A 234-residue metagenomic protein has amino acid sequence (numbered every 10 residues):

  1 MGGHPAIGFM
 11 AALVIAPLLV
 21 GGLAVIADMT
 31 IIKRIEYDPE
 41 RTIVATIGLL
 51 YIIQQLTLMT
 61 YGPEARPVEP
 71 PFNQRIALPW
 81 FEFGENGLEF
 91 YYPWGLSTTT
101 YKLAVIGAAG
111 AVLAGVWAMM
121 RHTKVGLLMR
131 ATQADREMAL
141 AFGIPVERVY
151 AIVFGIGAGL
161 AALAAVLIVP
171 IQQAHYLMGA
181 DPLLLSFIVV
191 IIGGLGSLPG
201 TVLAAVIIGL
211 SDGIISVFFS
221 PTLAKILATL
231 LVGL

Functional and structural regions predicted by a protein language model:
M1-F9, E85-L96, I171: Periplasmic/extracellular loop-to-transmembrane helix junction in inner-membrane transport proteins
G2-A6, E36-Y37, S97-T98, G143 (+1 more regions): Helix-boundary and loop/linker segments of multi-pass membrane transporters
G2-L49, L56, L203-I208, D212: Alpha-helical transmembrane segments within multi-pass membrane transporters and channels
F9-L18, A151-L230: Transmembrane alpha-helical segments in multi-pass inner-membrane proteins
A16-L23, L49-T57, A108-W117, A158-A161 (+3 more regions): Hydrophobic core segments of alpha-helical transmembrane domains in multi-pass membrane transport and ion-translocation
R34-I35, T42-H122, V149, I214 (+1 more regions): Transmembrane helix-bundle core of multi-pass membrane transporters and related energy-transducing complexes
W94-H175, L198-L203: Helix-loop-helix "hairpin" substructures at the membrane interface of multi-pass membrane proteins
